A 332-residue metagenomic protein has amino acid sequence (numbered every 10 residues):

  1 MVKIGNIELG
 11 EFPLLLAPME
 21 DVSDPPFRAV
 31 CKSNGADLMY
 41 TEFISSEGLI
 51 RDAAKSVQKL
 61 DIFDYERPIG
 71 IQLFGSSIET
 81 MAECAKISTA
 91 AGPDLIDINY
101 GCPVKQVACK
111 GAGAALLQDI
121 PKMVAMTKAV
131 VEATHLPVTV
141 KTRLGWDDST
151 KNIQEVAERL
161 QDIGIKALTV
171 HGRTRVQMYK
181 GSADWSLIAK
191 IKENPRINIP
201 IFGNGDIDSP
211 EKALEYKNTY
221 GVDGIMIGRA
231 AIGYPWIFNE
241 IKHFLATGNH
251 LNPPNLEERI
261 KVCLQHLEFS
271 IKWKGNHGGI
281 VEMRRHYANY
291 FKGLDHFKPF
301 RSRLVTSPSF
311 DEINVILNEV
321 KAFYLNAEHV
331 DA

Functional and structural regions predicted by a protein language model:
M1-A332: Flavin-dependent oxidoreductase catalytic cores
